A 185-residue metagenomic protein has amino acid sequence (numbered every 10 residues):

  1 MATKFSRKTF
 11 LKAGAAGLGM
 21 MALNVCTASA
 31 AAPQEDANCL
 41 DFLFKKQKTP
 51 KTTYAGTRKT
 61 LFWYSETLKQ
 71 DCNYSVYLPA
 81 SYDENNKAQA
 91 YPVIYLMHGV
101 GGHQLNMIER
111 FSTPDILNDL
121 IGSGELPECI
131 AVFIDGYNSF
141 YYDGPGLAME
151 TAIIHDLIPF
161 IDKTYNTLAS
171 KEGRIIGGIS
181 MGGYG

Functional and structural regions predicted by a protein language model:
M1-F5, G19: Secretory targeting signals
F5-S6, E172: Intrinsically disordered, low-complexity sequence elements enriched in Ser/Thr/Gly/Pro
K12-A22, A30-G185: Non-catalytic cap/lid and distal C-terminal segments of serine-dependent acyl enzymes
